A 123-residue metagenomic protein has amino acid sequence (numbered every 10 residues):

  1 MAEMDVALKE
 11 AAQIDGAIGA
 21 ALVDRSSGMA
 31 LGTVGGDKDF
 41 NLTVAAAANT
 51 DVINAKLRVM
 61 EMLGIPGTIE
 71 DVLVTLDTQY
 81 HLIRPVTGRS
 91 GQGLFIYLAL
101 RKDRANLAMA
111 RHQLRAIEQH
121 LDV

Functional and structural regions predicted by a protein language model:
M1-V123: Non-catalytic interaction/Regulatory regions outside core domains
